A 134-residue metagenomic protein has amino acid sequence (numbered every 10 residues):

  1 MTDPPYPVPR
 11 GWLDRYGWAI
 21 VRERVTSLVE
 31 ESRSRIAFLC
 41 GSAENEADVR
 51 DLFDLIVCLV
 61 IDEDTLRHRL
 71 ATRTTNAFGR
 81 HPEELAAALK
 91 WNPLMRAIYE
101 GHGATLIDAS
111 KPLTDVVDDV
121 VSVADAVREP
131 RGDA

Functional and structural regions predicted by a protein language model:
M1-A43: ATP-dependent small-molecule kinase phosphotransfer cores that center on conserved nucleotide phosphate-binding segments
P5-D14, I56-C58, T75-N76, D125: Short, hinge-like loop/turn segments at secondary-structure boundaries
V25, E46, M95: Acidic, amphipathic alpha-helical patches
C40-G41, C58-L59, D108-A109: Small/polar loops that bind or transfer phosphate-bearing groups
A43-N45, D62-E63: Short glycine-rich anion-binding loops that position phosphate/pyrophosphate groups of nucleotides and phosphorylated
E44-A47, V116: Short, well-ordered alpha-helical microsegments
R50-I98, H102-T105, R128: A glycine- and Lys/Arg-enriched "phosphate-lid" helix/loop adjacent to the NTP-binding pocket of small-molecule kinases
R96-A134: NTP-dependent small-molecule kinase module
